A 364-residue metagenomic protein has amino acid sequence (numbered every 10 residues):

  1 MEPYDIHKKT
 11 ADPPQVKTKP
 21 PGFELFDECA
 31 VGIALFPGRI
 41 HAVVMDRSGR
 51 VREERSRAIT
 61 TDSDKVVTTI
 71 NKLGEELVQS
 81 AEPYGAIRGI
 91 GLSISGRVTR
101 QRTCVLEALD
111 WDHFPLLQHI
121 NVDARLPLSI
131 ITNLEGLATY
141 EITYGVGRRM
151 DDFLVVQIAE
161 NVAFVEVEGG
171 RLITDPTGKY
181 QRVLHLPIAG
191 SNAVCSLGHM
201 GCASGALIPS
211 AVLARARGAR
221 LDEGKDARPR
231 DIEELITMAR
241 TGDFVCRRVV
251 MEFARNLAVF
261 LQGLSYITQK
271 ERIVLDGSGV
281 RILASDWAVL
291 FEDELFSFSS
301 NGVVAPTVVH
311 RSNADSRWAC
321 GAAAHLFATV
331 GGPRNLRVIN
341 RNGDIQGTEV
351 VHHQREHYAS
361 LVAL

Functional and structural regions predicted by a protein language model:
M1-A86, H199, A203-L364: ATP-binding/phosphotransfer module of carbohydrate and carboxylate kinases, centering on a glycine-rich
G38-I40, R97-T99, A163: Short, acidic Gly/Pro/Ser/Thr-rich loop/turn segments
D46, T99, D175: Acidic surface patches and DE-rich sequence motifs
E54-S56, D62-V66, D112, N121-T237 (+2 more regions): Glycine/GP-enriched mid-protein hinge/lid loop-to-helix segment characteristic of carbohydrate kinases
S56-D152, A284-S297: Glycine-rich phosphate-binding loop and adjoining helix at the ATP-binding site of ATP-dependent phosphoryl-transfer
I94, I158, G277-S278: Short secondary-structure boundary segments
